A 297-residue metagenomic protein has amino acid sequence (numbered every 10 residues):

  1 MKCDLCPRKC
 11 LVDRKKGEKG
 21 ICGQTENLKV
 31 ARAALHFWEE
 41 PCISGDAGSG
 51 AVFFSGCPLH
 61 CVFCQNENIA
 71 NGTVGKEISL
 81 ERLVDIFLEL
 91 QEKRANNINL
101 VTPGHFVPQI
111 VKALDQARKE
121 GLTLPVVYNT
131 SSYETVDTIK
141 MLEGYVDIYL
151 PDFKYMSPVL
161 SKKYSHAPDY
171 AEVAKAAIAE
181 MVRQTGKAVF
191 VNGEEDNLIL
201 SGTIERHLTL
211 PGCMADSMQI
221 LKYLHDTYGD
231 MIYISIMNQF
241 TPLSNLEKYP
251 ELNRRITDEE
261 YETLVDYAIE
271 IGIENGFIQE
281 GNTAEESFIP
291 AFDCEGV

Functional and structural regions predicted by a protein language model:
M1-K19, G186-V297: Auxiliary Fe-S-binding modules of radical SAM enzymes
C22-G144, I148, S157-V159: Conserved Radical SAM active-site core
G50, I98, V126-Y128, Y149-P151 (+3 more regions): Hydrophobic faces of well-ordered beta-strands that scaffold small-molecule active sites in alpha/beta enzyme cores
F54, T102-G104, Y128-S132, F153 (+3 more regions): A cross-domain feature marking catalytic cores of carbohydrate-active enzymes and several ubiquitous metabolic/repair
A70, V107, S132-T135, F153-A171 (+3 more regions): Conserved radical SAM core fold
L114-P125, A176-Q184, D258-D266: Alpha-helix-loop-beta-strand connector modules within alpha/beta enzyme cores
E143-P158, M231-F240: Non-cysteine beta-strand/loop elements that form the S-adenosyl-L-methionine
K162-D196: Anionic-ligand binding region
